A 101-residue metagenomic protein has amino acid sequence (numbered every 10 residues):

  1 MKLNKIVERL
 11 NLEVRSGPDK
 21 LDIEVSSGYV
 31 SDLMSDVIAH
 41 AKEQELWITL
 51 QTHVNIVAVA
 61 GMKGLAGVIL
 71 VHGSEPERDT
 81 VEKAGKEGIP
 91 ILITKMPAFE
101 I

Functional and structural regions predicted by a protein language model:
M1-H40: Conserved catalytic and cofactor-binding micro-motifs that handle phosphate-bearing ligands or nucleotide cofactors
D22-I23, D32-L46, L50-I101: Feature captures the catalytic cores and cofactor-binding loops of soluble hydro-lyases/lyases that act on carboxylate
